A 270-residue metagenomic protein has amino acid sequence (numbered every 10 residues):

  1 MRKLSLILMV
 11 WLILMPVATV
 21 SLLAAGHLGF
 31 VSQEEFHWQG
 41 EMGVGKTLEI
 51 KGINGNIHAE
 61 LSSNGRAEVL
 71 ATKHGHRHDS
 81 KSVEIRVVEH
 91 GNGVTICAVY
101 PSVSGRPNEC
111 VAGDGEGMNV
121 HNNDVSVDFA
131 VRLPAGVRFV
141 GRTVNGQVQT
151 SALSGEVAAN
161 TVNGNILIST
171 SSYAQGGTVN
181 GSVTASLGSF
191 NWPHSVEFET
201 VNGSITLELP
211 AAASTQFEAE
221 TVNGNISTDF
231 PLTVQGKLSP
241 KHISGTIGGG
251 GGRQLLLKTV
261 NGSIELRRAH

Functional and structural regions predicted by a protein language model:
M1-H270: Intrinsically disordered, low-complexity terminal regions
